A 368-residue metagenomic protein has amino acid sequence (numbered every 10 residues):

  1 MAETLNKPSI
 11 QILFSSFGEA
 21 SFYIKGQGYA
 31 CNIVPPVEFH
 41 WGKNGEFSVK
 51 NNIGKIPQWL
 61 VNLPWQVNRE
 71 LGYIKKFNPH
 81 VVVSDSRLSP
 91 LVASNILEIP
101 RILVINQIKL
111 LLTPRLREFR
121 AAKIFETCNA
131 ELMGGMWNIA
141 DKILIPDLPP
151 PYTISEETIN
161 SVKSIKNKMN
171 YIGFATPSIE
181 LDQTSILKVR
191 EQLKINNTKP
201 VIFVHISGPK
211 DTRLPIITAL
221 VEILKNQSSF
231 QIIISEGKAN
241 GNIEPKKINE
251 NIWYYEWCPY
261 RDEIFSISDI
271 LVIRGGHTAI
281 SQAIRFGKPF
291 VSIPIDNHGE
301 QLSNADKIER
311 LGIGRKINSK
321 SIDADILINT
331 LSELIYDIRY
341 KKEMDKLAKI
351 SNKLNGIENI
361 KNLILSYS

Functional and structural regions predicted by a protein language model:
A2, N6-K7, T176-I270: Donor-nucleotide binding loops and adjacent catalytic segments primarily of GT-B fold Leloir glycosyltransferases
N6-P8, L13-V61, H205-G208: Conserved nucleotide-sugar phosphate-binding/catalytic loop shared by glycosyltransferases and other
S48-S89, I124: Conserved nucleotide-sugar donor-binding subdomain of glycosyltransferases
V81, N95-L112: Active-site proximal beta-strand in glycosyltransferases
V81-D85, Y260-S303: A donor-sugar binding/catalytic signature common to diverse glycosyltransferases and related nucleotide-sugar
A121-D211, G237-A239: A nucleotide-sugar donor-handling region in carbohydrate enzymes
G314-R315, K320, A324-L347, L354: Conserved donor-nucleotide binding/catalytic region of nucleotide-linked donor-dependent transferases
K353-S368: C-terminal alpha-helical cap of glycosyltransferases
